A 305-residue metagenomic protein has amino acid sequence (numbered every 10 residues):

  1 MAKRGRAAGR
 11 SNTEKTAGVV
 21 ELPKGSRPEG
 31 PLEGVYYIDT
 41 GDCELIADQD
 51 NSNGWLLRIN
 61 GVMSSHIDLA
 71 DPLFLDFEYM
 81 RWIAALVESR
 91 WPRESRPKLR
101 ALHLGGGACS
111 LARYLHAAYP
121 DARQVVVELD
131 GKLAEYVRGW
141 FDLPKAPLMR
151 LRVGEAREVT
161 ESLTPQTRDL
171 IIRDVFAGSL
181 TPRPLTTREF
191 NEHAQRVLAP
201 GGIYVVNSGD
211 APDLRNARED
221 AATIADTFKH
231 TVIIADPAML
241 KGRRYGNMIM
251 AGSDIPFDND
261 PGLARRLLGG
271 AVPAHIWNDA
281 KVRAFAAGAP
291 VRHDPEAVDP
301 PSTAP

Functional and structural regions predicted by a protein language model:
A2-Q49, S64-A70, K241-P305: SAM/dcSAM-binding transferase cores
R4-G5, K24, P28, G34-I59 (+1 more regions): A short alpha-helical cap/connector motif
K15-G18, N51, L69-R196, P200 (+2 more regions): The AdoMet/dcAdoMet-binding core of the Class I SAM-like
R58-H66, I171, I203: Short, basic/glycine-rich phosphate-binding loops at helix/coil junctions that contact nucleotide phosphates
P147, T227-F228: Short, structured coil segments at secondary-structure junctions
G201-S208: Conserved beta-strand signature within the Rossmann-like core of class I S-adenosyl-L-methionine
D210-P212, M239: Short histidine/acidic/glycine/proline-rich micro-motifs that form metal- and phosphate-coordinating active-site loops
K229-M239: Conserved S-adenosyl-L-methionine
